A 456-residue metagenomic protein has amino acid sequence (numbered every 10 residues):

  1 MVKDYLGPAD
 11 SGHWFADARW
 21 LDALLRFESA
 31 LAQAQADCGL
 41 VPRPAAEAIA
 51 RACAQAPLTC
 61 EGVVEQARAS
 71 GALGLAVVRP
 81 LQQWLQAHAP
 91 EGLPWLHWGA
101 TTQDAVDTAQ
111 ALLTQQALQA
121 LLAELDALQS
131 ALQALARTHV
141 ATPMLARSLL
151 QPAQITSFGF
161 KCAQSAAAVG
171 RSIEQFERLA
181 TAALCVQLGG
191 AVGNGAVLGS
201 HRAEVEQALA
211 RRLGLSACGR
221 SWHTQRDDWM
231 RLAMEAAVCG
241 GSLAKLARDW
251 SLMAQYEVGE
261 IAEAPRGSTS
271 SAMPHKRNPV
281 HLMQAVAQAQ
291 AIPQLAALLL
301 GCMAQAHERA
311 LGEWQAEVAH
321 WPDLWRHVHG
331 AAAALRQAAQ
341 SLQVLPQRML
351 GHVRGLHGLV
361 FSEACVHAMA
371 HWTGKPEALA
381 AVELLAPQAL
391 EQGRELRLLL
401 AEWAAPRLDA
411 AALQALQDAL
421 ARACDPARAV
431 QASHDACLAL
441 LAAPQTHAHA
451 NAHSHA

Functional and structural regions predicted by a protein language model:
M1-G195, H201-E206, T269, V280-L282 (+5 more regions): A helix-coil-helix interface module used to build multimeric assemblies and to scaffold catalytic/cofactor sites
A32-Q33, Q82, D126-Q129, Q133 (+8 more regions): Structural signal for well-ordered, non-membrane alpha-helices
R137-G159, E260-K276, H307-A316, L342-L356 (+1 more regions): Glycine-rich cofactor-pocket loops
F160, M230-V238, A364-W372: Short, well-ordered beta-strand elements within core beta-sheets of diverse protein domains
E204-H223: A short, charged helix-loop
Q225-A262, R266-H327: A conserved active-site cap/scaffold subdomain adjacent to cofactor or substrate pockets
L246, G374-L385: A basic, amphipathic helix-loop patch mediating RNA/tRNA/ribosome contacts
A291-K375: Long, amphipathic alpha-helical stalk/connector segments used for oligomerization, subunit docking, or mechanical
